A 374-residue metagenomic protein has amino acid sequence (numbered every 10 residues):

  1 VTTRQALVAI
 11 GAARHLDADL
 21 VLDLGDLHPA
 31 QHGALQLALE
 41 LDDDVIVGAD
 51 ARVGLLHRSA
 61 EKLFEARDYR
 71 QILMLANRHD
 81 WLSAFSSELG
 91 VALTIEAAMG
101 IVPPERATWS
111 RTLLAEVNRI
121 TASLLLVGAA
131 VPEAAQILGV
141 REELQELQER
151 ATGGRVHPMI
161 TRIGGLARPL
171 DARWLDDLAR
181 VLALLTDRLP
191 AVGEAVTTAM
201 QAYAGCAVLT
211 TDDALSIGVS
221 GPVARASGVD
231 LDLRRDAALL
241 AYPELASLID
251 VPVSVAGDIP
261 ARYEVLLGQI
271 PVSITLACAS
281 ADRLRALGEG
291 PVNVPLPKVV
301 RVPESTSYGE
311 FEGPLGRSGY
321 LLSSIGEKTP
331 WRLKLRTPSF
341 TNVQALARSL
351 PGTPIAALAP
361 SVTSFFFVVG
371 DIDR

Functional and structural regions predicted by a protein language model:
V1-R374: Active-site bordering "gate/hinge" segments that shape substrate access to catalytic or cofactor-binding pockets
